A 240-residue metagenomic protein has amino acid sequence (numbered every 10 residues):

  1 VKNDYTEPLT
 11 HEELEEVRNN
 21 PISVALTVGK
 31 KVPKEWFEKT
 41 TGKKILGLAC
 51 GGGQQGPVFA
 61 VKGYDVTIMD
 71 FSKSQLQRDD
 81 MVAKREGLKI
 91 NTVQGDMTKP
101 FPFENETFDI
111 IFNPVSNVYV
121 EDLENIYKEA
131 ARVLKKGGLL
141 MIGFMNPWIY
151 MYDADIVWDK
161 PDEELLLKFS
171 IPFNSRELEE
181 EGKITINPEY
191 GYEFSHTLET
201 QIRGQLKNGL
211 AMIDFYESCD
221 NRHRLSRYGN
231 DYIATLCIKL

Functional and structural regions predicted by a protein language model:
L9-K43: Conserved alpha-helix/loop element of class I SAM-dependent methyltransferases that forms part of the SAM/SAH-binding
K43-P100: Class I SAM-dependent methyltransferase SAM/SAH-binding core
T98-I111: A short acidic, Gly/Pro-enriched loop at the edge of an enzyme's catalytic core that lines a small-molecule cofactor
D109-E124: A short SAM/SAH-binding and catalytic strip from SAM-dependent methyltransferases
E124-L139: A short glycine-rich, Lys/Arg-flanked "PGG" loop and its adjoining helix->strand segment in the class I
L139-E179: Conserved class I S-adenosyl-L-methionine
Y192-F215: Short alpha-helix
N208-L210, R224-L240: Core SAM-dependent methyltransferase catalytic element
